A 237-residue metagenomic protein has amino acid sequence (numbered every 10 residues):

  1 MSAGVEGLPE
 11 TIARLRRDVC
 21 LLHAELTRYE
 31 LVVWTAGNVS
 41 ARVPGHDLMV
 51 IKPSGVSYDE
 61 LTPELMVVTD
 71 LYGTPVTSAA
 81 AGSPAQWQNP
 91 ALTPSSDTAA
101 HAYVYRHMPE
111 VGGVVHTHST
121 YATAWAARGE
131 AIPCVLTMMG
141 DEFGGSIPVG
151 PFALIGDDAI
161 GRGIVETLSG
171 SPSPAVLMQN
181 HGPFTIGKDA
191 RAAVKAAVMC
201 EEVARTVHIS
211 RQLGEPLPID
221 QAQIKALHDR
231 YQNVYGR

Functional and structural regions predicted by a protein language model:
M1-R237: Glycine-rich flexible loops
